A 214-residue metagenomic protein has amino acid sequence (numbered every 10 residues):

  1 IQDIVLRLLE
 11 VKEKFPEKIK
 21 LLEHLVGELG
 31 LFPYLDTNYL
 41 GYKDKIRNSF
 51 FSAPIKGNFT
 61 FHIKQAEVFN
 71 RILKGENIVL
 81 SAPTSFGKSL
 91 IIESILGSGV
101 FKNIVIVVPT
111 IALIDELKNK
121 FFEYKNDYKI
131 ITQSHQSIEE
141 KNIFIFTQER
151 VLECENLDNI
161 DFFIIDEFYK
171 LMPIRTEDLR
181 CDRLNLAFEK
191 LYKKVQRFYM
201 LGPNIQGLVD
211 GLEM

Functional and structural regions predicted by a protein language model:
I1-M214: N-terminal helicase ATP-binding lobe
